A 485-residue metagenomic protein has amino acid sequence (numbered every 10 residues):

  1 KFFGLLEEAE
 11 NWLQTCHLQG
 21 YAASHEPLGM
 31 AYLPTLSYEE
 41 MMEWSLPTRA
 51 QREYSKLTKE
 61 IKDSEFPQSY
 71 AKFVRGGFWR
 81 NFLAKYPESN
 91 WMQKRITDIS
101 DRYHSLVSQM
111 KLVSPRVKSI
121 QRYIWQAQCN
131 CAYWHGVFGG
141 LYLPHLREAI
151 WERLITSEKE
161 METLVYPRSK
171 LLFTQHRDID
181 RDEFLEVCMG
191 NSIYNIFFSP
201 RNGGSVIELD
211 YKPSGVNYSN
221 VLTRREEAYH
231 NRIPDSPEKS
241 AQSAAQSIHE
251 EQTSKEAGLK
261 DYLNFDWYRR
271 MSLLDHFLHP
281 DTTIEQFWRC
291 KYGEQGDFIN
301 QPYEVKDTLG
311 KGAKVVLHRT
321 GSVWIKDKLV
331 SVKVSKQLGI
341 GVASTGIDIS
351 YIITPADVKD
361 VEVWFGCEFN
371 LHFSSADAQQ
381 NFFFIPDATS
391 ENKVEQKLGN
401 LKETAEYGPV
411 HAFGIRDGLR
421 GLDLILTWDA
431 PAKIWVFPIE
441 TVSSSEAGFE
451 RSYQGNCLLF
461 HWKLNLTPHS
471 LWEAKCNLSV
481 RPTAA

Functional and structural regions predicted by a protein language model:
K1-L185, Y194, L419-L422, T427-A432 (+1 more regions): Active-site and substrate-binding clefts of carbohydrate-active enzymes
W12-Q19, F197, I349-S350, W364-G366: A structural signal for short, well-ordered beta-strand segments and their strand-loop junctions that often border
A22-E26, A132-W134, Y142, I196 (+4 more regions): Flexible loop/turn segments at secondary-structure boundaries
I124, I193, Y351, H469: Hydrophobic, well-ordered secondary-structure elements that form the walls of internal hydrophobic environments
S192-K306, K311, T320-S322: Acidic-aromatic substrate-binding/catalytic surfaces of carbohydrate-active enzymes
G203, E208-R232, L329-V334, G341-A388 (+1 more regions): Acidic (Asp/Glu-rich), glycine- and aromatic
F287-S335, A343-S350, D357, H411-A485: Beta-strand-rich recognition/accessory modules
D360-W364, N370-F437: Active-site/ligand-binding surface loops and adjacent short beta/alpha elements that line catalytic pockets across
